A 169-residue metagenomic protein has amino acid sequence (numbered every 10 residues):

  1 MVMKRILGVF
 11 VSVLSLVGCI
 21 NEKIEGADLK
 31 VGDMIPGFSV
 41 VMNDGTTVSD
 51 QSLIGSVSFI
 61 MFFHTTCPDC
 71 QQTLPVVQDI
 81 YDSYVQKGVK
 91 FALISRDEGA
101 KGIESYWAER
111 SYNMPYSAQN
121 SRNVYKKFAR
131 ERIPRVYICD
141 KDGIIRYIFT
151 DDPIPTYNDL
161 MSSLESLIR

Functional and structural regions predicted by a protein language model:
M1-I6: Positively charged n-region of N-terminal signal peptides that target proteins for export
G8-V17: Bacterial N-terminal signal peptides
I20-D50: N-terminal "domain-start" segment that seeds a small globular fold
D50-Q71: Short active-site neighborhood of thiol/selenol oxidoreductases, capturing the structured segment around
Q71-R110, S121-K126: Structural microenvironment flanking redox-active thiols in thiol-disulfide oxidoreductases
E104-D142: Short, internal strand/loop/helix patches that form the active-site neighborhood or redox-interaction surface
I138-R169: Thiol-/selenol-based redox modules, centered on thioredoxin-like and closely related oxidoreductase domains
